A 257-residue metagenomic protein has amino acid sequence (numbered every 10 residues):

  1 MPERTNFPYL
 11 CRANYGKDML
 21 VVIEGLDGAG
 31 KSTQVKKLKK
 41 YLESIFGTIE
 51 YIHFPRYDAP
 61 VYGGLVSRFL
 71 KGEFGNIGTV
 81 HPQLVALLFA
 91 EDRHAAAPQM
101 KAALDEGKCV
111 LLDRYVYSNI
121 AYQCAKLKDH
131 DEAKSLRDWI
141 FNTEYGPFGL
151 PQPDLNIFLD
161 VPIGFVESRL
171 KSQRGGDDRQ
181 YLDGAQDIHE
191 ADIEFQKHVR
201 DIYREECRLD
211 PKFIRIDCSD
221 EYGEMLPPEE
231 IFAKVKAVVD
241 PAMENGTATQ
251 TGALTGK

Functional and structural regions predicted by a protein language model:
P2-N14, K39, G164-K257: NTP-dependent small-molecule kinase module
L20: Walker A (P-loop) ATP-phosphate-binding motif of ABC ATPase nucleotide-binding domains
I23: Hydrophobic anchor at the beta1->P-loop junction of P-loop NTPases
L26: P-loop (Walker A) phosphate-binding loop of NTP-binding proteins
K31: Conserved lysine of the Walker
Q34: Hydrophobic positions on the alpha1 helix immediately C-terminal to the Walker A/P-loop
I45-P151: ATP-dependent small-molecule kinase phosphotransfer cores that center on conserved nucleotide phosphate-binding segments
N119-D201: A glycine- and Lys/Arg-enriched "phosphate-lid" helix/loop adjacent to the NTP-binding pocket of small-molecule kinases
